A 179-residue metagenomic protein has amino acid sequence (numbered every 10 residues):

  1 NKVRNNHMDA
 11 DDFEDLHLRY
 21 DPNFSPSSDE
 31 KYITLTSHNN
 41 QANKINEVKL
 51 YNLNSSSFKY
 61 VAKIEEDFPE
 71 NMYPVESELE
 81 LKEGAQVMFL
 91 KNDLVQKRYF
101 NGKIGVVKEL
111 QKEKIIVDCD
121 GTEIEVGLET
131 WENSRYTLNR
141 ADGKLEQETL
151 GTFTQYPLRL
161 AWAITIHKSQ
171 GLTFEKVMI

Functional and structural regions predicted by a protein language model:
N1-K97, V106-K108: Conserved helicase motor core of P-loop NTPases
D93-L94, F100-I179: Conserved helicase C-terminal RecA-like lobe
